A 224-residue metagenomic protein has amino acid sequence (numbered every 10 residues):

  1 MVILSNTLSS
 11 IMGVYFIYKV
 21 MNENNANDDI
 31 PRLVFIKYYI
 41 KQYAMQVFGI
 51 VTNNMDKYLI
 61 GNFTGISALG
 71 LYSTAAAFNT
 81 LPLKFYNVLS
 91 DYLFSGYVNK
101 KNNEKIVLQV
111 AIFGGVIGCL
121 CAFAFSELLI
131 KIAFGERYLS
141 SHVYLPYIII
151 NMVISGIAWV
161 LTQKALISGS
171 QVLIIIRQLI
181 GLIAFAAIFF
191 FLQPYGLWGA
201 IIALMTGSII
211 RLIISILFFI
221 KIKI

Functional and structural regions predicted by a protein language model:
M1-M21, I180, L197-K221: Hydrophobic alpha-helical transmembrane segments
V2, N6, Y38-I50, N54 (+8 more regions): Residue-level signature of transmembrane alpha-helical cores of multipass secondary-active transporters and flippases
V2, T7, I11-N53, Y92 (+2 more regions): Interhelical loop/hinge segments that connect adjacent transmembrane helices in multipass membrane
L4, Y38, M45-F48, E104-I112 (+4 more regions): Alpha-helical transmembrane segments of multi-pass membrane transporters/permeases
V34-Y38, Q42, Y58-N79, L139-H142 (+1 more regions): Interfacial/gating helices of multi-pass transporter permease domains
F63-I66, K101, I167-S168, P194-Y195: Helix-loop interface residues and adjacent transmembrane-helix termini in multi-pass membrane transporters, primarily
N79-N102, L166-I167: Helix-loop junctions and terminal segments of transmembrane helices in multi-pass membrane transport/translocation
F125-W159, W198: Interfacial segments at transmembrane-helix termini and the short loops linking adjacent helices
